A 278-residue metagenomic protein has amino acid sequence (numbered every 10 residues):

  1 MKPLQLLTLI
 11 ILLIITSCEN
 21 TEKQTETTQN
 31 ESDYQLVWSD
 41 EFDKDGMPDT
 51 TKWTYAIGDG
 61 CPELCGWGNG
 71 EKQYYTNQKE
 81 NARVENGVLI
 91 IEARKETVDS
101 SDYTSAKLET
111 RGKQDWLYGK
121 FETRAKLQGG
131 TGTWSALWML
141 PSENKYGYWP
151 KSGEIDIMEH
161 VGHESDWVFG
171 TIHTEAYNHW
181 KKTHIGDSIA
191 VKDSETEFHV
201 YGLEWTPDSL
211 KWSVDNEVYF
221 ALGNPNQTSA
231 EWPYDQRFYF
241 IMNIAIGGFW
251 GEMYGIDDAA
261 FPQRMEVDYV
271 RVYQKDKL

Functional and structural regions predicted by a protein language model:
K2-L9: Sec-dependent signal peptide recognition, specifically the positively charged N-region followed immediately by
L9-L12, L278: Enrichment for repetitive, rod-forming helical segments
I14-S17: C-terminal motif of bacterial Sec signal peptides marking the signal peptidase cleavage site
N20-L278: GH16 jelly-roll
